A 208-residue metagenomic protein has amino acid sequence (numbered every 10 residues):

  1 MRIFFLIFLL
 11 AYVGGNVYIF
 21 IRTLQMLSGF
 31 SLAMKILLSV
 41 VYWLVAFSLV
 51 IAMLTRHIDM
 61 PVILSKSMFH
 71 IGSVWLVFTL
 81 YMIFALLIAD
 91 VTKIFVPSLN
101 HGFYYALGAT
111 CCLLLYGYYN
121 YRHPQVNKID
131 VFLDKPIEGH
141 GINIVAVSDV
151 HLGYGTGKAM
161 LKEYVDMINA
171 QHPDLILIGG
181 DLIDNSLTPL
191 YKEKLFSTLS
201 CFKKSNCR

Functional and structural regions predicted by a protein language model:
M1-R122: Non-catalytic terminal accessory segments
S65-V74, K162-R208: Core catalytic region of metal-dependent phosphoesterases/phosphodiesterases, especially metallo-beta-lactamase-like
V74, F132-A146: Membrane-cytosol interface motif
N100, C112-I137, Y154-A159: Hydrophobic alpha-helical transmembrane segments in integral membrane proteins
G141-Y154, L175: Active-site-proximal beta-strand elements of phosphoester/diester hydrolases
H151-K158, D184-S186: Active-site environment of divalent metal-dependent phosphoester hydrolases
